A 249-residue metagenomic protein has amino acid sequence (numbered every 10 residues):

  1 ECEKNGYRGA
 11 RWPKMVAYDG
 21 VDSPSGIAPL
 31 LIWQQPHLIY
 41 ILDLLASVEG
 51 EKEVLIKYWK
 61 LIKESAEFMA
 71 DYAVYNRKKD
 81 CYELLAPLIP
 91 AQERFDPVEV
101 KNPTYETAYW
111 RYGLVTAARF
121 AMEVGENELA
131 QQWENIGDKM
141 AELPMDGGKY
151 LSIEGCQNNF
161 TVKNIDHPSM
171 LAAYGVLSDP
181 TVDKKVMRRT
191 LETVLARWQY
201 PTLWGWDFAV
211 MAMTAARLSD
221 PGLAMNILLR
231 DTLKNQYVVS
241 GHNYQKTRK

Functional and structural regions predicted by a protein language model:
E1, I27, L31-V48, K52 (+3 more regions): Active-site core of glycosidic bond-cleaving carbohydrate-active enzymes
E1-A10: Carboxylate/His-rich catalytic cores and anion/metal-binding grooves
G9, D80-E83, V210: Beta-sheet entry/capping signal
G9, I89, G148-Y150: Glycine-centered flexibility motif
A10, M15, V21, L61 (+3 more regions): Generic signature of intrinsically disordered, low-complexity segments enriched in small/polar residues
W12-L30, L85-P103, K234-K249: Acidic/His metal-coordination segments adjacent to aromatic residues that form catalytic metal sites in metalloenzymes
E64-E123: Acidic/histidine-rich catalytic neighborhood
